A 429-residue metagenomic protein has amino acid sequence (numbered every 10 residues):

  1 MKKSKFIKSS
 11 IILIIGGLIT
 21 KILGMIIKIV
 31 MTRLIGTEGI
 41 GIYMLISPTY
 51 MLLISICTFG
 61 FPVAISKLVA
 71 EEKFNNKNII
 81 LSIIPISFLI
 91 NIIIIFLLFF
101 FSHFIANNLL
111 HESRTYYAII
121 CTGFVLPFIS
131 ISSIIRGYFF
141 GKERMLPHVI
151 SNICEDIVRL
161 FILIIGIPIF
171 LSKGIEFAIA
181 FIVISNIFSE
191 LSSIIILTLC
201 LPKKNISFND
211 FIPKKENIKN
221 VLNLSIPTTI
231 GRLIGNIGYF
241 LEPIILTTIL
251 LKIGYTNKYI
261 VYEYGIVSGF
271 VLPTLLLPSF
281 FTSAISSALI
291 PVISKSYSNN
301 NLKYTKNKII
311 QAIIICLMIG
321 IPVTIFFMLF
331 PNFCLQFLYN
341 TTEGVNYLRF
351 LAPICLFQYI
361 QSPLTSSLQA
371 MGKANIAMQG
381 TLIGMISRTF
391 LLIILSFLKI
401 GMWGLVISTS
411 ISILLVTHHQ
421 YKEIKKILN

Functional and structural regions predicted by a protein language model:
M1-L23, P213-G235, K303, Q420-I424 (+1 more regions): N-terminal membrane topogenesis motif
K5-P62, I92-I95, F99, V125 (+1 more regions): Signature of the first transmembrane helix
M31-M51, I179-A180, K219-L224, T228 (+2 more regions): Interfacial/gating helices of multi-pass transporter permease domains
T58-K73, L275-N299: Helix-loop junctions and terminal segments of transmembrane helices in multi-pass membrane transport/translocation
I93-S113, P322-N340, V345: Short membrane-interface helical motifs at transmembrane helix boundaries in multi-pass membrane transporters
H111-I134, N340-L364: Alpha-helical transmembrane segments of multi-pass membrane proteins
F128-S151, P353-I383: Membrane-interface junctions at transmembrane-helix termini in multi-pass inner-membrane proteins
E143-P147, I157-I195, G372-N375, M385-T417: Membrane-interface helix-loop junctions in multi-pass transport and translocation proteins
